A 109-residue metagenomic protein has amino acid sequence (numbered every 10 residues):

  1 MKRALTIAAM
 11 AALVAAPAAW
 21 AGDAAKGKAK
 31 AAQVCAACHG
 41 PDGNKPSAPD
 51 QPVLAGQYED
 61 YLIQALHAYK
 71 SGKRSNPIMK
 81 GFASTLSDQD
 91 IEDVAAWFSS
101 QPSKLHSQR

Functional and structural regions predicted by a protein language model:
K2-A9: Sec-dependent signal peptide recognition, specifically the positively charged N-region followed immediately by
T6, A31, K45-S47, S75: N-terminal alpha-helical segment
A15-P17: N-terminal signal peptide c-region/cleavage motif recognized by signal peptidases
G22-D42, Q57, S107: Sequence/structural segment immediately N-terminal to covalent heme-attachment motifs in c-type and related
A24, E59, D88-I91: Residues at or immediately preceding the N-termini of alpha-helices
K28, N44-S71, K80-T85: Gly/Gly-Pro-rich "capping" loops immediately C-terminal to redox-active cysteine motifs in periplasmic/lumenal
K30-G40, P52, N76, D88-D93 (+1 more regions): Mobile acidic interaction elements
S71-R74, A83-R109: C-terminal capping alpha-helices of c-type cytochrome domains
